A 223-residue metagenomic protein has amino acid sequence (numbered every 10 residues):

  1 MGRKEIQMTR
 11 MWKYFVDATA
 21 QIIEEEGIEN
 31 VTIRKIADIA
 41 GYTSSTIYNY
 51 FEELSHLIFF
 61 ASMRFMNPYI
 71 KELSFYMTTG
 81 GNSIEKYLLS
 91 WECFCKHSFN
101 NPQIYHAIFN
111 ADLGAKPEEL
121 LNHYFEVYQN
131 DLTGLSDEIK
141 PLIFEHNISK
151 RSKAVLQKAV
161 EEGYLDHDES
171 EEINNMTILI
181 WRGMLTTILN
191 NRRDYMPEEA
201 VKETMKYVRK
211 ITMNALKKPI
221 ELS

Functional and structural regions predicted by a protein language model:
M1-E26, N30-I39: Basic, helix-initiating cap at the start of DNA-binding domains
W12-A20, E29, N49-T78, L88 (+1 more regions): An amphipathic alpha-helix adjacent to DNA-recognition modules
T32, H106-I108, P117, D168 (+2 more regions): Short, hydrophobic secondary-structure boundary micro-motifs
A40-F51: Short hydrophobic/aromatic patch on the recognition helix
F75-A111: Hydrophobic alpha-helical connector segments
L89, G114-E162: Amphipathic alpha-helical packing segments from all-alpha helical-bundle domains
H146-E162, D166, S170-S223: C-terminal peripheral helix-coil segments that are non-catalytic and often amphipathic
